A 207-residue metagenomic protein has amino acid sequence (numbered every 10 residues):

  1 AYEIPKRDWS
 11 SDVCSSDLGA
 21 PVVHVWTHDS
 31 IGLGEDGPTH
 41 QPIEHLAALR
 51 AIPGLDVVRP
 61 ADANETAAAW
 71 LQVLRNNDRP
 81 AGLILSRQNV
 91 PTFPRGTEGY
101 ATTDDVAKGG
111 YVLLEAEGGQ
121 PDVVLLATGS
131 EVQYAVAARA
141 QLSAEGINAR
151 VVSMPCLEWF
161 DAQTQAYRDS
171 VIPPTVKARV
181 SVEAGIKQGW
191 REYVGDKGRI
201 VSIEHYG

Functional and structural regions predicted by a protein language model:
A1-C14: Single conserved hydrophobic/aromatic residue that forms the stacking wall/gate of nucleotide- or nucleobase-binding
R7, E65, Y134: Short, glycine/acidic-rich beta->alpha junctions
R7, V22-V25, A127: A short, small-residue-rich loop immediately preceding and capping a beta-strand
S10-S11, T66-L71, T164-R168: Short alpha-helical segments and helix-capping/turn motifs at coil-helix boundaries
S16-G19, R50-I52, Q141-S143, Y193-G195: Alpha-helix C-terminal capping segments
L18-V22, T27-N76, A116-E117, V180 (+1 more regions): Conserved thiamine diphosphate
G32-P38, R75-G207: Thiamine diphosphate
